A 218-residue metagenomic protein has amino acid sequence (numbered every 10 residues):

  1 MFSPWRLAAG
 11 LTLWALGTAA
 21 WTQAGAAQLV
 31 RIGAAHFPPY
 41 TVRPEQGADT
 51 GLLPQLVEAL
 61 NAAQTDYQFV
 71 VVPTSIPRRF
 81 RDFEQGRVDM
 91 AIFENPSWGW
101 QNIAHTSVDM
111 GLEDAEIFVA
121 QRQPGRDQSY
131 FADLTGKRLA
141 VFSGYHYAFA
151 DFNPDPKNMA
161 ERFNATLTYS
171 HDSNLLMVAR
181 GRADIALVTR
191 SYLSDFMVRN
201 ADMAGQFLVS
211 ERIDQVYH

Functional and structural regions predicted by a protein language model:
A8-A20: Bacterial N-terminal signal peptides
G25-I103, L167: Extracytoplasmic small-molecule ligand-binding "clamshell" domains of the periplasmic binding protein/Venus flytrap
A34-P38, E113-I117, D202-H218: Periplasmic-binding protein-like
F37-P38, G47-A59, R122-M159, S191: Bilobed "Venus flytrap"/periplasmic-binding protein-like clamshell domains and structurally analogous long
V57-T65, V108-M110, T135, S143-T168 (+1 more regions): Ligand-binding cleft/hinge of the Venus flytrap
A62-A63, P77-V88, H171-Y192: Short helices/loops that flank or line small-molecule/ion binding pockets
V71-D133, H146-Y147, R212: Acidic, polar ligand-binding/catalytic clefts
R81-E84, I92-I103, D184-Q215: A ligand-binding cleft/hinge motif common to bilobed small-molecule-binding domains
